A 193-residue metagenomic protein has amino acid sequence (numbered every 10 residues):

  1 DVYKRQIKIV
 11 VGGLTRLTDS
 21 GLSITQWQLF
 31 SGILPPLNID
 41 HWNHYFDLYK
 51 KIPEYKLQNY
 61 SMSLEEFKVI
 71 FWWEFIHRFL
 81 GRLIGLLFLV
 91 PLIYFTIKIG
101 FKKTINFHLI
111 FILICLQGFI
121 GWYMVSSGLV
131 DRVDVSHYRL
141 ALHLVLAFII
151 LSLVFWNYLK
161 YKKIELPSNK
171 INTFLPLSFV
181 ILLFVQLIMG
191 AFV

Functional and structural regions predicted by a protein language model:
V2-Y3: Short, small-residue-biased leader/transition segments that mark boundaries at the very start of proteins
G13-L17, F184-V193: Transmembrane alpha-helix/helix-exit interface in multi-pass inner-membrane proteins
L48-L86: Individual transmembrane alpha-helix segments
I84-V90, L144-Y161: Hydrophobic cores of alpha-helical transmembrane segments in multi-pass inner/ER membrane proteins, independent
L92-G100, W156-E165: Structural signal for the C-terminal ends of transmembrane alpha-helices and the immediately following loop
K102-I114, I171-P176: Membrane-interfacial loop-to-transmembrane alpha-helix junctions, especially the N-terminal start
Y123-D131: Juxtamembrane "helix-exit" motif on the non-cytosolic side of transmembrane helices
R132-L144: Non-cytosolic membrane-interface motifs at loop->transmembrane helix junctions
